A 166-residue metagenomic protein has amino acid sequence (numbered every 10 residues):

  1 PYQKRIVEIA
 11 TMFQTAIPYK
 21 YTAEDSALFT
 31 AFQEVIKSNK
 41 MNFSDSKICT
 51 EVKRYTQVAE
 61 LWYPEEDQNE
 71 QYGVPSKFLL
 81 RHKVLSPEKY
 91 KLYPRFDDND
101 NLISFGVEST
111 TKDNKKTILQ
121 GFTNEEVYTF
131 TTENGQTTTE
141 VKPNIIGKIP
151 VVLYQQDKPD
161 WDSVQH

Functional and structural regions predicted by a protein language model:
P1-L79: Extended, helix-rich architectural segments
V52-Q57, L61-H166: Structured, contiguous alpha/beta core segments that scaffold functional sites
